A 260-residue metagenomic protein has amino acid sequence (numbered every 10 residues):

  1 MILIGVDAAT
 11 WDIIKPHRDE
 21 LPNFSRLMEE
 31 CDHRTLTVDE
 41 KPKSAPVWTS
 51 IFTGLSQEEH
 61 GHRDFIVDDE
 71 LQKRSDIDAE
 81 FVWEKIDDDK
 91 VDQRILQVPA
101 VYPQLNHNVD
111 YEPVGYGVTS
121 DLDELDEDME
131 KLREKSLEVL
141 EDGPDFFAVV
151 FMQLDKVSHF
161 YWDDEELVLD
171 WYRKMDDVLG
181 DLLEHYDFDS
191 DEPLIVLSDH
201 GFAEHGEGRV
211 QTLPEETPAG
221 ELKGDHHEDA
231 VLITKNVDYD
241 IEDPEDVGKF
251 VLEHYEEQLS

Functional and structural regions predicted by a protein language model:
M1-S260: Feature captures the catalytic ectodomains and active-site-proximal regions of enzymes that hydrolyze or transfer
